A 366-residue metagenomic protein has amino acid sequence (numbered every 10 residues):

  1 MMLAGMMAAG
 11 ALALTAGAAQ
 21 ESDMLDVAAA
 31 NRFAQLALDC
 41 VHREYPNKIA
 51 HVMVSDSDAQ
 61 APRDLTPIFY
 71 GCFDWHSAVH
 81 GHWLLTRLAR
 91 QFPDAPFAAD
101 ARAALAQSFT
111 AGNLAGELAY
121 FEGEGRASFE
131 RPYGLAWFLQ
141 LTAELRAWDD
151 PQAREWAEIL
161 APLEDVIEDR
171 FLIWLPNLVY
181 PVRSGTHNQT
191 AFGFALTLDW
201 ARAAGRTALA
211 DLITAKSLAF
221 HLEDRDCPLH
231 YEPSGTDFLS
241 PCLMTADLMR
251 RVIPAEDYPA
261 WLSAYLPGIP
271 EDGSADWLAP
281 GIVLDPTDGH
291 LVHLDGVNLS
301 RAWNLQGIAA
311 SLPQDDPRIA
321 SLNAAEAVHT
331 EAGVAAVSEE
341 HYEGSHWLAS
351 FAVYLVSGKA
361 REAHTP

Functional and structural regions predicted by a protein language model:
A4-A13: Bacterial N-terminal signal peptides
Q20-C40, W148-P151, R251-G273, W277-P366: Terminal, non-catalytic domain-edge segments
E21-Y70: Low-complexity, Ser/Thr/Pro/Gly-enriched N-terminal "stalk/linker" regions
S22-V27, P62-V79, A119-L135, N177-T190 (+3 more regions): Solvent-exposed loop and edge beta-strand segments that line ligand/cofactor-binding and catalytic clefts
F33-Y45, D100-A119, I159-Y180, A208-L229 (+2 more regions): Long, well-ordered core segments of solenoidal/helical folds
D64-P67, C72, V79, L88-A204: Extended ligand-binding groove/face enriched in aromatic
S77-T86, E130-R146, N188-R202, D237-R251 (+2 more regions): Well-ordered alpha-helical segments within folded domains of soluble proteins
F129-A136, S184-D199, A215-E271: Active-site-proximal alpha-helical scaffolds that flank and shape metal-associated catalytic sites
